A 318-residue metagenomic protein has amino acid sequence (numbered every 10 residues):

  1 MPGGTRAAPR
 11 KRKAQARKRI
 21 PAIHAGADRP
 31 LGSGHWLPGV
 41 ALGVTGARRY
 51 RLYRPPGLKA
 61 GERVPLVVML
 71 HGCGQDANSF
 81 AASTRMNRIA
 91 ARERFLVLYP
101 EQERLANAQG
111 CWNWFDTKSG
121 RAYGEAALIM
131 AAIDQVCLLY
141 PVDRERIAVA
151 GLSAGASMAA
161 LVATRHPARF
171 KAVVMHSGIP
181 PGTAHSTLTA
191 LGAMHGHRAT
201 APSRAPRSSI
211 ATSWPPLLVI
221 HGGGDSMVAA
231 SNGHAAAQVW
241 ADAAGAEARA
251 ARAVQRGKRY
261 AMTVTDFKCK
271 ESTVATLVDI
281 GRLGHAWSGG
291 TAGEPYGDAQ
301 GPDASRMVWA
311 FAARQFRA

Functional and structural regions predicted by a protein language model:
M1-L66, N78-T84, R92, L96 (+7 more regions): A domain-start/cap signature at the N-terminus of enzymes
V64, G72-D76, L283: Active-site glycine-rich loops that stabilize anionic/oxyanionic intermediates across multiple enzyme folds
M69-G72, Y99, V219, D279: Structural cue for short, hydrophobic secondary-structure segments
E101-G124: Cap/lid segment of the alpha/beta-hydrolase catalytic domain
K118-Y140, L161: Alpha/beta-hydrolase active-site loop
C137-L139, R144-T212, S226: Primarily recognizes the serine-hydrolase "nucleophile elbow" in alpha/beta-hydrolase and SGNH/GDSL folds
V219-H221, D225: Short beta-strand/loop motif that positions the catalytic acidic residue of the alpha/beta-hydrolase fold
M227-N232, S288: Conserved alpha/beta-hydrolase "acid-adjacent" motif
